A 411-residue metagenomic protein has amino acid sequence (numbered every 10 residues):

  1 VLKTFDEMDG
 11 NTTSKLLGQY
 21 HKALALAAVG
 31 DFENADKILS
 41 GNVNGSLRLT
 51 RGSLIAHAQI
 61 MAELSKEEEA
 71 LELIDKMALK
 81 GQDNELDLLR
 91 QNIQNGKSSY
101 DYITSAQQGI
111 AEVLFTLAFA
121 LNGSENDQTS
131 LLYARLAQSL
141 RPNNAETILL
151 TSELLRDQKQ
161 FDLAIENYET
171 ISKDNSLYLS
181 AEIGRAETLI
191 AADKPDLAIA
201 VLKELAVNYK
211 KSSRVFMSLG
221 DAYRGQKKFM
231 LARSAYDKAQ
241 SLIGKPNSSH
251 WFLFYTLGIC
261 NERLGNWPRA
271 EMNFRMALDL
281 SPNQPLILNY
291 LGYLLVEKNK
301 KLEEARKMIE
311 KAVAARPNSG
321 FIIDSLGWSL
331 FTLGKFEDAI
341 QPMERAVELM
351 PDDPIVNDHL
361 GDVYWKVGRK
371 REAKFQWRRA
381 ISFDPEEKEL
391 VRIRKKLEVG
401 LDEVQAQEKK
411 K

Functional and structural regions predicted by a protein language model:
D6-S14, S40-L49, D75-Q82, I103-Q107 (+8 more regions): Solenoid-like repeat scaffolds
N11-H21, S46-I55, E67-E69, K80-E85 (+9 more regions): Generic helix N-cap/helix-start motif at coil->alpha-helix transitions
L24, Q59, F119, E153 (+6 more regions): Residue-level recognition of tetratricopeptide repeat
A27, A62, N122, R156 (+7 more regions): Position-specific recognition of the canonical hydrophobic site in helix A of tetratricopeptide repeat
G30, S65, E125, K159 (+6 more regions): Residue-level detector of the short coil/turn that links helix A to helix B within each tetratricopeptide repeat
L89-A120, P354, K366, K370-K411: Terminal, low-structured helical/coil segments at or just beyond the last alpha-helical repeat
